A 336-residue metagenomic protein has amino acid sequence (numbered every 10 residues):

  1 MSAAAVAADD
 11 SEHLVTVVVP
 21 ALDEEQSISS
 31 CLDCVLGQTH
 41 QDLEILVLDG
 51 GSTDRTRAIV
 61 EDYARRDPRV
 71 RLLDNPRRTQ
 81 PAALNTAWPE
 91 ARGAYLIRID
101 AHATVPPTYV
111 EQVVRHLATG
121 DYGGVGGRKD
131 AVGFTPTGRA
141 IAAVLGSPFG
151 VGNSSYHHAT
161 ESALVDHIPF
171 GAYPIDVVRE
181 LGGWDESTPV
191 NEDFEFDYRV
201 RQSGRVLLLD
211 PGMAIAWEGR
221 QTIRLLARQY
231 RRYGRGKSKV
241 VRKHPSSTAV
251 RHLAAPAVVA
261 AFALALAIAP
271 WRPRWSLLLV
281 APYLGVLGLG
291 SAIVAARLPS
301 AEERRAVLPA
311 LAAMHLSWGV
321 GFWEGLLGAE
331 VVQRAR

Functional and structural regions predicted by a protein language model:
M1-L36: N-proximal low-complexity "stem/linker" segments adjacent to membrane-targeting elements
H13-T16, E44, E195: Cell-envelope/extracellular polymer assembly enzymes that use nucleotide-activated donors
D49-A58, R77, D100-P106: A conserved acidic beta->alpha catalytic loop
N75-A91, Q112, V165-I168: Glycine-rich, basic loop-to-helix element that forms the pyrophosphate-binding segment of sugar-nucleotide handling
L96: Short aromatic/hydrophobic "clamp" motif used to bind/position activated sugar donors
P107-R139, A214, E218: Conserved donor NDP-sugar-binding/catalytic core segment of glycosyltransferases
D185-T248: Catalytic donor/gating beta->alpha subdomain of glycosyltransferases that bind UDP-sugars
V258-V332: Membrane-embedded multi-pass helical conduit in multi-pass membrane proteins, especially envelope-biosynthetic
